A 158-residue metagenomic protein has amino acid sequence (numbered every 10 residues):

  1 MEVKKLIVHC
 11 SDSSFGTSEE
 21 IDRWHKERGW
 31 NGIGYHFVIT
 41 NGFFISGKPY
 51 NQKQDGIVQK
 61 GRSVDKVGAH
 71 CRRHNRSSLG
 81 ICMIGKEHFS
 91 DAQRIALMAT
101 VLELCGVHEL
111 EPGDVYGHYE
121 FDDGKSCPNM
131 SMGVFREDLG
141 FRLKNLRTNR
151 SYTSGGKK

Functional and structural regions predicted by a protein language model:
M1-I39, I57: Cell wall/extracellular polymer interaction/catalysis modules
M1-I7, S11, N41-K60, N75-K158: Basic/polar, cationic surfaces and motifs that engage anionic cell-wall and phosphate/carboxylate ligands
G61-A69: Alpha-helical scaffolding within the catalytic cores of extracellular/periplasmic polymer-degrading hydrolases
G68-R76: Short glycine/proline-enriched loop/turn "hinge" motifs that connect secondary-structure elements and lie
